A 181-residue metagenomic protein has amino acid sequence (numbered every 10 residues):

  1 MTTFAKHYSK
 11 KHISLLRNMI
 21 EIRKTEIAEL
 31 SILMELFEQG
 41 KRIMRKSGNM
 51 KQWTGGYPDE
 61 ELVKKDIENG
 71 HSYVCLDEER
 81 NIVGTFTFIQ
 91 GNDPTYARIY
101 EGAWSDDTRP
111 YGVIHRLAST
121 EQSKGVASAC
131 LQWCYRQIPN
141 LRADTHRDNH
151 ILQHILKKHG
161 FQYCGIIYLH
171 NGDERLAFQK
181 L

Functional and structural regions predicted by a protein language model:
I20, R80-T85, G112: Glycine-rich phosphate/pyrophosphate-binding loop shared by adenosine-nucleotide-utilizing enzymes
E21-E35: A short beta-loop-alpha structural element at the N-terminal edge of CoA-dependent acyl/N-acetyltransferase catalytic
K41-E61: Conserved GNAT-fold acetyl-CoA-binding loop/helix
V74, N81-G91: Conserved beta-strand in the GNAT
T87-Q122: Conserved acyl-donor/pantetheine-binding loop and adjacent beta-alpha core of acyl/acetyltransferases and related
Q122-R136, H154-K158: Conserved acetyl-CoA-binding loop-helix of GNAT-fold acetyltransferases
Q137-D148: Conserved GNAT acetyl-CoA-binding A-motif
D144, Q162-L176: Conserved catalytic-core motifs of GNAT/GCN5-like acyltransferases
